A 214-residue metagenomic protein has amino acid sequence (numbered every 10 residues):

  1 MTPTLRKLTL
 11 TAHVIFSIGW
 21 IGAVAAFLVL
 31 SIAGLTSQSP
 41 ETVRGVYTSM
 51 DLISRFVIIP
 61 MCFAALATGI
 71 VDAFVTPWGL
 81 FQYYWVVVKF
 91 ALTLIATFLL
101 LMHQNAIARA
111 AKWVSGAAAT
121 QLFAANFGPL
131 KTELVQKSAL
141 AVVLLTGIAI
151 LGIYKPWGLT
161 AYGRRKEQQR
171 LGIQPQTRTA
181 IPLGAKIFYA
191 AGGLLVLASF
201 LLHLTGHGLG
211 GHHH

Functional and structural regions predicted by a protein language model:
M1-H214: Polytopic transmembrane helical bundles with strong interfacial aromatic enrichment
